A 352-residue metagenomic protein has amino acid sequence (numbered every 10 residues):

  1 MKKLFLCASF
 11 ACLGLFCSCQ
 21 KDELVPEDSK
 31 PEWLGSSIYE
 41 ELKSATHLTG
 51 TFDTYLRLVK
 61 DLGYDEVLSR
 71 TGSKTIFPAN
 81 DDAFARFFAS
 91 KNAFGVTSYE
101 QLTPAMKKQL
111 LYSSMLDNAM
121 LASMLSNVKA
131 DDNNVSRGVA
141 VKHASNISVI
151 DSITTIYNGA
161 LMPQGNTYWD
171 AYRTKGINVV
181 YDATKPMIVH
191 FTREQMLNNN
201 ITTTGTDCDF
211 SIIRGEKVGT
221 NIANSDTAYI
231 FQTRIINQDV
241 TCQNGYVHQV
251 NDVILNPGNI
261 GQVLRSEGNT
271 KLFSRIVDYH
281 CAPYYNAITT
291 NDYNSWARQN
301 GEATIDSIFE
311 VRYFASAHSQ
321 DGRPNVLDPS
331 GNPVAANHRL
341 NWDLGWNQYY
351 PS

Functional and structural regions predicted by a protein language model:
L4-L6, C19-P351: Mature, structured domains of secreted/extracytosolic soluble proteins
A11-C12: Repetitive helical segments and hydrophobic/amphipathic motifs
